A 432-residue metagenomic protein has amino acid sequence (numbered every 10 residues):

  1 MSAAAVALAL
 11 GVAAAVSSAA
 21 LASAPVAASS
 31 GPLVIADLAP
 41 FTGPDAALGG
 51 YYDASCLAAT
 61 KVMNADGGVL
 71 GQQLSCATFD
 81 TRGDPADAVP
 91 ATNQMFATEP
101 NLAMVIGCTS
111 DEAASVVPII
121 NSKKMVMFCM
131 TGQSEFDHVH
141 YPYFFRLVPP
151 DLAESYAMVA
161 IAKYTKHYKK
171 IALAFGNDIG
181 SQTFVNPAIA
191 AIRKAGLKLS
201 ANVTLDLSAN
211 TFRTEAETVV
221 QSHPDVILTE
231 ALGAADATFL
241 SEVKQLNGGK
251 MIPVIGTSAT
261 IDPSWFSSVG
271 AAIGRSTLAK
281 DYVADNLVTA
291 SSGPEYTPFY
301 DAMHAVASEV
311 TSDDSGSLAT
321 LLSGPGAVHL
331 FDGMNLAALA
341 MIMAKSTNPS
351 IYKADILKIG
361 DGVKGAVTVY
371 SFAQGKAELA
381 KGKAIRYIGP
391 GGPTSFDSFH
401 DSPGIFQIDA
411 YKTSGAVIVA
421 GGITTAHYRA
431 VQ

Functional and structural regions predicted by a protein language model:
M1-S23: Secretory targeting and sorting signals
S18-Q432: Extracytosolic ligand-binding ectodomains
